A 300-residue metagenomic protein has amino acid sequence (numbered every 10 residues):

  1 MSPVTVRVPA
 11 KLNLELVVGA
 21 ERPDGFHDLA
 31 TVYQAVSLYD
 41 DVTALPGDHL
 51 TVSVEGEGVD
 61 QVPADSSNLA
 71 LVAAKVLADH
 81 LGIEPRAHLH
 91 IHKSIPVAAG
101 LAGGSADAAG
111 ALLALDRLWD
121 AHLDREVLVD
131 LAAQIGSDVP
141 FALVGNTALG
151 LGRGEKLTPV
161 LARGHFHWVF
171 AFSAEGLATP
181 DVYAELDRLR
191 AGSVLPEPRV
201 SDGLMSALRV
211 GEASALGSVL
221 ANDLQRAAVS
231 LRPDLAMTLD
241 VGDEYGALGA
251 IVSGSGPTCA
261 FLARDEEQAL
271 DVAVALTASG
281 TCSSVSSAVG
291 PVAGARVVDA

Functional and structural regions predicted by a protein language model:
M1-A99, R117, A121-E126, R163 (+1 more regions): ATP-binding N-lobe of GHMP and related small-molecule kinases
L14, V42-A44, A70, G104 (+5 more regions): Residue-level signal for inorganic ion chemistry
D60, E126-V144, V272-G290: Short, conserved aromatic-histidine micro-motifs
P63, H90-W119, S137, A247-A263: Glycine/serine-rich anion-binding loops at beta->alpha junctions that coordinate negatively charged ligand groups
R86, A108, L112-L149, R153-K156: Contiguous, small/hydrophobic- and glycine-enriched helical/loop subdomains that border and often "cap" functional
V144, L151-G249, R264-L270, V274-T277 (+1 more regions): Conserved, helical-rich catalytic subdomain that frames metal- and/or nucleotide-binding sites in enzyme alpha/beta
